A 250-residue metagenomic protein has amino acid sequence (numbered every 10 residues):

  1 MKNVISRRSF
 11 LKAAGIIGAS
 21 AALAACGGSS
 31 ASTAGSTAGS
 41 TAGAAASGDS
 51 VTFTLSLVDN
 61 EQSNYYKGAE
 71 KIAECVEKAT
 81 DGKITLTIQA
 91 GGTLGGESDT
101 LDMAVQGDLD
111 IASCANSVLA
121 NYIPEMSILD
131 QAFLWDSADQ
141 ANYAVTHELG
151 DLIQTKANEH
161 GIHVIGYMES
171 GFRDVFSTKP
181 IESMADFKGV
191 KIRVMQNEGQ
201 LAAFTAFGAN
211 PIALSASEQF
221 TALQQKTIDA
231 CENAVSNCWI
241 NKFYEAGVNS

Functional and structural regions predicted by a protein language model:
K2-I5, S9, A14-G18, G28-S30 (+2 more regions): N-terminal secretory/targeting leader peptides
C26-S40: Bacterial lipoprotein signal-peptidase II cleavage site
W135-E159: Short, solvent-exposed loop/beta-turn-alpha elements that line the ligand-binding surface or hinge of extracytoplasmic
